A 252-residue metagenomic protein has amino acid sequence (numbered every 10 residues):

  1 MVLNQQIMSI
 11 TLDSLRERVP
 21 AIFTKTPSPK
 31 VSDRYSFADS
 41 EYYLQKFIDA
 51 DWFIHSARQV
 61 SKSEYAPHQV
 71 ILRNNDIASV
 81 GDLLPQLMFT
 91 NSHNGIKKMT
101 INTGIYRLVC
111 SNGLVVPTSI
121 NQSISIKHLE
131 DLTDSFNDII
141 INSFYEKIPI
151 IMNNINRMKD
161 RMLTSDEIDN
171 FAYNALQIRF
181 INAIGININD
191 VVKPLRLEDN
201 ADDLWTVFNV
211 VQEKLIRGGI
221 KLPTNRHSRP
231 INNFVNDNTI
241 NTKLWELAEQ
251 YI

Functional and structural regions predicted by a protein language model:
M1-A38, S61-K62, L244, A248-I252: Intrinsically disordered, low-complexity regulatory segments
M1-Q5, S56, D76-I252: Intrinsically disordered, low-complexity regions enriched in serine/threonine
K25, L44-Q45, D49, P67-V70 (+3 more regions): Intrinsically disordered, low-complexity regions enriched in small/polar residues
V31-S56: Amphipathic alpha-helical segments
E41, A66-H68, L83: Residues at beta-strand starts and edge strands
D51-N74: A short acidic/basic microdomain associated with nuclease active sites
